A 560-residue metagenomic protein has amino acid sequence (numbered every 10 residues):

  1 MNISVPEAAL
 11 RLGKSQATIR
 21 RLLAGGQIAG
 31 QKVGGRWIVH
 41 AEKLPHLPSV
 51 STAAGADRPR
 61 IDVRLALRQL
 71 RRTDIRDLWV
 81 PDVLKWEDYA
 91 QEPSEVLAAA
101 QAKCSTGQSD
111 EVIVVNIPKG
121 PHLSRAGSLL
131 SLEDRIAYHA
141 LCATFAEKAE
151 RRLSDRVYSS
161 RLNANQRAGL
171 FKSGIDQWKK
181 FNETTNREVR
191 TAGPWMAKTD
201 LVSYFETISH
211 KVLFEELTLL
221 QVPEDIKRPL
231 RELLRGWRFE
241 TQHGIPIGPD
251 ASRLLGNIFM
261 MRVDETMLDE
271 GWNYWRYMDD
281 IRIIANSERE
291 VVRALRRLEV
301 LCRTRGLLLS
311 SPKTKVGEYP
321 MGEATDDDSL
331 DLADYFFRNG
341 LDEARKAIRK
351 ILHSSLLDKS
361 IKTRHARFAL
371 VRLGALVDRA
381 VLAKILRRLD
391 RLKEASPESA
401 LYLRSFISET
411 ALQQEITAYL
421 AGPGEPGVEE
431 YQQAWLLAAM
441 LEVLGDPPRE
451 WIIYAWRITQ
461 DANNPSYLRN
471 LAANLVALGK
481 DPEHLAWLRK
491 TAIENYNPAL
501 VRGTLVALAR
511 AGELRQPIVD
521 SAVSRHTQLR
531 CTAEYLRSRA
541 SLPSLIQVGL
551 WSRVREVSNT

Functional and structural regions predicted by a protein language model:
M1-Q16: Polyanion-binding surface elements
S4-P6, Q27-S51: Short helix-start
L23: DNA major-groove recognition helix of helix-turn-helix
T52-E224, R235-P249: Conserved two-metal-ion catalytic palm core of "right-hand" nucleic acid polymerases, unifying RNA-dependent RNA
K172-M278, R282-L301, R305-L308, K313-G317 (+5 more regions): Conserved polymerase palm-domain catalytic core
E323-F337: Short, low-order "capping/linker" segments at domain edges
